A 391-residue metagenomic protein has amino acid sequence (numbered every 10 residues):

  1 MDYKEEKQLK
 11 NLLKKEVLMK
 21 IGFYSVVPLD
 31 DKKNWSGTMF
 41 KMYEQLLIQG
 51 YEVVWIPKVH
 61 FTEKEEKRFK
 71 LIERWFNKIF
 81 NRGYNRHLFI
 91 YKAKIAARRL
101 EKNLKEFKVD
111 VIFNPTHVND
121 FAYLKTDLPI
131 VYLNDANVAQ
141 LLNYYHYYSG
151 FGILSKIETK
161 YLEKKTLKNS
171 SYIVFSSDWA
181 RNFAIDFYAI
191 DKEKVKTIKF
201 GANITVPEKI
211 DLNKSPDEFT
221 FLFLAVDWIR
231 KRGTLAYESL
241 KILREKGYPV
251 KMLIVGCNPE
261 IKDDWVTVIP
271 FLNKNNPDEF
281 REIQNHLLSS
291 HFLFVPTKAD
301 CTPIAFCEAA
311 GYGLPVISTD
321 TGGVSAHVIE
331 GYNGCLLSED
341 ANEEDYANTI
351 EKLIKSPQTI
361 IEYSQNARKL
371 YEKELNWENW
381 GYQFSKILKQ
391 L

Functional and structural regions predicted by a protein language model:
G152-I173: Membrane-proximal helix-turn-helix segments that form the acceptor-binding/catalytic region of lipid-linked
V174, K209-K231, Y237-K241, M252: Conserved donor-binding/catalytic core segment of Leloir-type glycosyltransferases
I185-D186, K192-D217: Acidic anion/phosphate-binding donor-loop and adjacent secondary structure in glycosyltransferase catalytic cores
G256-F292: Nucleotide-activated donor-binding/catalytic signature segment of Leloir-type glycosyltransferases, i.e., the conserved
K298: Aromatic "clamp/platform" in nucleotide-sugar-dependent glycosyltransferases that forms part of the donor/acceptor
P315-T319, V328, L336: Short hydrophobic beta-strand element within catalytic cores of glycosyltransferases and related nucleotide-activated
E330-G331, C335-N342, K352-P357: Conserved acidic donor-binding segment of nucleotide-sugar-dependent glycosyltransferases
K352, T359-E374, W380-K386: A short, well-ordered alpha-helix in the C-terminal region of glycosyltransferases
